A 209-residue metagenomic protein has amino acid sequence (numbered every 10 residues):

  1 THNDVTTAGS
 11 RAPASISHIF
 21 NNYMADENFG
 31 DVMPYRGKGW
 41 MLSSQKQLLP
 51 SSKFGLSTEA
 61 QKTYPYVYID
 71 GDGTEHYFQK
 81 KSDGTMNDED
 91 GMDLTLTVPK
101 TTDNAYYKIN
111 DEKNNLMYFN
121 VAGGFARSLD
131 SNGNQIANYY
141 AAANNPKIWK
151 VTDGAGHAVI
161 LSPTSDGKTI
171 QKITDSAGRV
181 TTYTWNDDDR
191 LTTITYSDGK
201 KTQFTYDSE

Functional and structural regions predicted by a protein language model:
T1-Q135: Long, intrinsically disordered, low-complexity, charged/polar and glycine-rich segments
H2, I16, F78-K80, V98-K100 (+5 more regions): Aromatic-rich beta-strand edge motifs centered on tyrosine
L42-S43, K81, R127-D130, T164 (+3 more regions): Intrinsically disordered, low-complexity segments enriched in Ser/Pro/Gly/Ala and basic residues
K62-V67, T102-K108, A126, N145-K150 (+2 more regions): Short, hydrophobic/aromatic-rich segments at coil-to-beta transitions
D70-G71, N110-N114, V121, R127-G133 (+3 more regions): Beta-turn initiation residues at beta-strand->coil junctions
